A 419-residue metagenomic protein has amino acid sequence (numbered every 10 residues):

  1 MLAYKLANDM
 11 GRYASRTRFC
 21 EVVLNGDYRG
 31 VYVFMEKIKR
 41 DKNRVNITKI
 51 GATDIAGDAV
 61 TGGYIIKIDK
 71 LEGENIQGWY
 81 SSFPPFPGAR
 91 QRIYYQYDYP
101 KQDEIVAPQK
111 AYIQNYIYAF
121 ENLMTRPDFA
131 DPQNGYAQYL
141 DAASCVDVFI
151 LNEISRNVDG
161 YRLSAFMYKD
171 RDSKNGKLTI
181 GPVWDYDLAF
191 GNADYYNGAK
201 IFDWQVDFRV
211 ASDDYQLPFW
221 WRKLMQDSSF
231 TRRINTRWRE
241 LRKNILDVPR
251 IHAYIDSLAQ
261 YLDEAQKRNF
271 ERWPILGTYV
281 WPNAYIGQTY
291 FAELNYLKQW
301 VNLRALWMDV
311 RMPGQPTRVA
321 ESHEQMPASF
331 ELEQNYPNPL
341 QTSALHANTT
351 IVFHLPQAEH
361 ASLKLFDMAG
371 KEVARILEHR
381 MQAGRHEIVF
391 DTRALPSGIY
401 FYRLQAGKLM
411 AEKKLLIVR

Functional and structural regions predicted by a protein language model:
M1-R90: Conserved ATP-binding subdomain of kinase catalytic cores across diverse folds
F19, S164, I180, S362 (+1 more regions): Conserved beta-strand and immediately adjacent loop positions that scaffold enzyme active sites
Y28-G30, Y168, L178-T179, H360 (+2 more regions): Short, mixed charged/polar active-site loops that provide acid/base catalysis or chelate metal/phosphate cofactors
R29, G191, V373-A374: Generic structural signal for well-ordered beta-strand positions
E36, D159, D185, N338 (+1 more regions): Acidic active-site catalytic centers that drive phospho-/nucleotidyl reactions and related ester hydrolyses
Q77, A89-D170, N175-R318: Middle-to-C-terminal accessory/interaction subdomains
Y279-E321, F366-K371, F390, A394-R419: In a subset of proteins, long, contiguous C-terminal domains/tails are tracked
Q325-Y336, L340-R419: C-terminal outer-membrane/trafficking sorting elements
